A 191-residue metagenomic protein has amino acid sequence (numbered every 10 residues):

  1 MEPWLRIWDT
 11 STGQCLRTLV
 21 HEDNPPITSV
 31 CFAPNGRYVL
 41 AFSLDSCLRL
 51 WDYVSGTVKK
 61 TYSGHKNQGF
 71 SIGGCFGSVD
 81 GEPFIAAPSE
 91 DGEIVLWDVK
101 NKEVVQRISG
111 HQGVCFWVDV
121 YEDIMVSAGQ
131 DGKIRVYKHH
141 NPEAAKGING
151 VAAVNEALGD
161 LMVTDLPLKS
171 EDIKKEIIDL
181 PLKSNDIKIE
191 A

Functional and structural regions predicted by a protein language model:
M1-E2, F42-D45, A87-D91, A128-D131: Conserved strand-to-loop turn within each blade of WD40 beta-propeller repeats
M1-L19: Solenoidal tandem-repeat scaffolds enriched in leucines and small polar residues
T10-G13, Y53-S55, V99-K102, H140: Short loop/turn segments that connect beta-strands within beta-propeller blades
Q14-V20, T57-G64, E103-R107: A short beta-strand motif characteristic of beta-propeller blades
C31-R37, F42, C75-E82, P88 (+1 more regions): Loop/turn segments within WD40 beta-propeller blades
A33, L44-C75: A beta-strand-loop signature enriched in Asp, Gly, Thr, and Trp that corresponds to the sialidase/neuraminidase Asp-box
G64-I72, G81-P83, E90-V95, K100-A191: Terminal intrinsically disordered, low-complexity extensions flanking WD-repeat/beta-propeller proteins
